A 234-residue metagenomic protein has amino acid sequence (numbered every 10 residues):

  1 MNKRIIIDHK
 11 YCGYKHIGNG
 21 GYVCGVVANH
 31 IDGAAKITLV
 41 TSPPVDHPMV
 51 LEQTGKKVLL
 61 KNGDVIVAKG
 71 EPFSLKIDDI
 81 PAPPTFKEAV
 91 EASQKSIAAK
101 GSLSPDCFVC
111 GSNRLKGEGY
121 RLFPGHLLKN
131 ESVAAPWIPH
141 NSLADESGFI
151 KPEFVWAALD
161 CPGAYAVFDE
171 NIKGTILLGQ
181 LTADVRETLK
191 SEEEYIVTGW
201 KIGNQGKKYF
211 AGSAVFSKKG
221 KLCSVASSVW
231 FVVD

Functional and structural regions predicted by a protein language model:
M1-R4, G55-F149: Non-catalytic linker/capping segments at the edges of enzyme domains
N2, A34, N130-A134, Q180 (+2 more regions): Intrinsic-disorder/low-complexity, polar/charged segments enriched in Ser/Thr/Lys/Arg/Asp/Glu/Gln
I6-I7, T38, P136-I138, D184 (+1 more regions): Generic structural detector for well-ordered beta-strands
H9-G13, S142-D145: Short hinge/gating elements
Y11-G18, V23-K56, P162-Y195: Hydrophobic beta-strand-centered segment that forms part of the acyl-chain substrate-binding groove
K36, K57-K61, G212-A214: Residue-level detector of beta-strand face positions
R121-R186: A mid-sequence, solvent-exposed acidic-amphipathic segment
G174, T182-D234: Accessory, usually C-terminal, subdomains that scaffold auxiliary metal cofactors
